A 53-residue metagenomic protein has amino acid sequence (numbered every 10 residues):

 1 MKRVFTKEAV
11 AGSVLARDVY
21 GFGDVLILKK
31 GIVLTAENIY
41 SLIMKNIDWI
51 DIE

Functional and structural regions predicted by a protein language model:
M1-E53: Terminal helices and disordered tails flanking the catalytic cores of nucleotide-processing hydrolases
